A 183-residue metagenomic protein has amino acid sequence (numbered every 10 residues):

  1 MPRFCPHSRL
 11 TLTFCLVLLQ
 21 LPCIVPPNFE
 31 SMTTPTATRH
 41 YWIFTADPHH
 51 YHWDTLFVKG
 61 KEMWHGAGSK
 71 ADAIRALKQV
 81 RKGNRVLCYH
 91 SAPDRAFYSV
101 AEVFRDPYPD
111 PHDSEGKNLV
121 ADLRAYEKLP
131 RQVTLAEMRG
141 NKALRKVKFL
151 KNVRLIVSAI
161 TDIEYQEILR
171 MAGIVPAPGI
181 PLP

Functional and structural regions predicted by a protein language model:
T11-T13: Ala/Thr-enriched low-complexity intrinsically disordered regions
F29-K82, V175, P183: Compositionally biased, charged N-terminal/linker segments
L87-C88, E102: Hydrophobic beta-strand signal
Y89-R95: Short, charged beta-turn/beta-strand-edge "cap" motif at the junction between a beta-strand and an adjacent loop
Y98-S158, D162: Aromatic- and Lys/Arg-enriched surface recognition patch
D162-P183: Charged phosphate-binding loop/patch that engages nucleotide di/tri-phosphates or the phosphate backbone of nucleic
